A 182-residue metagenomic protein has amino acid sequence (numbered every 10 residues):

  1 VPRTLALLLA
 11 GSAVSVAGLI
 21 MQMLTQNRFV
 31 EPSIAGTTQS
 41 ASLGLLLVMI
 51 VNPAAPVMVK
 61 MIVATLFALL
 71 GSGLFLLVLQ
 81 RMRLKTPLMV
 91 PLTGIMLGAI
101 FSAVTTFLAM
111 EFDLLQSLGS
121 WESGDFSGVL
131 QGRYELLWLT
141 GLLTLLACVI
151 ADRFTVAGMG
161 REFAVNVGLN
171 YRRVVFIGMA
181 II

Functional and structural regions predicted by a protein language model:
V1-I182: Alpha-helical transmembrane segments in inner-membrane proteins
